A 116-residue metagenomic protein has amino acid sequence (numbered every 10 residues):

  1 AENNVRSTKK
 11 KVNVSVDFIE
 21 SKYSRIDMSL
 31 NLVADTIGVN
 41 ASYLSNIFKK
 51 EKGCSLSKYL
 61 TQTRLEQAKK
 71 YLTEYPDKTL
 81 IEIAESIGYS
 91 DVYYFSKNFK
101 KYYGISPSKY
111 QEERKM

Functional and structural regions predicted by a protein language model:
A1-E2, V16-M28, F48-K52, K69-K78 (+1 more regions): Basic, amphipathic alpha-helical hairpins
A1-K11, L30: Hydrophobic, helix-rich cores of sensory/ligand-binding and other regulatory modules that couple small-molecule
K9-V14, C54: Short helix-coil-helix linker/hinge
N31-L60, A84-S106: Basic/polar phosphate-binding segments, predominantly the helix-turn-helix DNA-binding elements of transcriptional
K50-S90, E112-M116: Terminal helix-turn-helix DNA-binding modules in bacterial transcription factors
